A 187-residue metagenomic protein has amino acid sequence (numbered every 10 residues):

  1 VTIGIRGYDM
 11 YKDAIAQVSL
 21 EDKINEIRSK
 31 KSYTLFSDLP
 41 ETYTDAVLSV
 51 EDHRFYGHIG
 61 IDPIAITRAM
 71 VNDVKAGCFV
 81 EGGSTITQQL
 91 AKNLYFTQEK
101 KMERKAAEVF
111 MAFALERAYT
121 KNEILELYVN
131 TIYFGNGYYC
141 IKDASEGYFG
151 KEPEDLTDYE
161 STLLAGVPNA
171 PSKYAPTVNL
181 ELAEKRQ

Functional and structural regions predicted by a protein language model:
V1-Q187: Juxtamembrane regions of bacterial inner-membrane/periplasmic proteins, predominantly the peptidoglycan biogenesis
